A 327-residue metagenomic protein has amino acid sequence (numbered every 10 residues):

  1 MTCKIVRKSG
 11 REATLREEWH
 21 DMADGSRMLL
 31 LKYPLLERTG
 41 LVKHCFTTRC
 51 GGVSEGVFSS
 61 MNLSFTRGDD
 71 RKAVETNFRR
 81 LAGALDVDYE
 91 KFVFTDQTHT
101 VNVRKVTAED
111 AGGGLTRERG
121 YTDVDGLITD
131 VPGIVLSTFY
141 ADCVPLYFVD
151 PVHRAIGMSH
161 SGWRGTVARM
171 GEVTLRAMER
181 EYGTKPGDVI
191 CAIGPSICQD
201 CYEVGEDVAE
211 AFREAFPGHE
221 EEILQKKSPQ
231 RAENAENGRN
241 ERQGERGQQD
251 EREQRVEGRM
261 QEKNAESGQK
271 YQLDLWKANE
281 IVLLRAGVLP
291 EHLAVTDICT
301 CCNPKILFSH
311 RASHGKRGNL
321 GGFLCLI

Functional and structural regions predicted by a protein language model:
M1-I327: Active-site microenvironment for binding and transforming phosphate-containing groups
